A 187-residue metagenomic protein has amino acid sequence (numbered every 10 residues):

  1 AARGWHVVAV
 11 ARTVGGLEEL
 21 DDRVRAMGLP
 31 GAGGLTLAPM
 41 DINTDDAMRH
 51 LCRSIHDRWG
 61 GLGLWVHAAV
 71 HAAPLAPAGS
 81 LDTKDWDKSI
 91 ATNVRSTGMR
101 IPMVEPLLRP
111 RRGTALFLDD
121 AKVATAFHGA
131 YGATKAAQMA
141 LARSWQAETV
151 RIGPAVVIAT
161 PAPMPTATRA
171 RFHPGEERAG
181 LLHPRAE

Functional and structural regions predicted by a protein language model:
W5-E19: Conserved glycine-rich Rossmann-like NAD(P)H-binding loop of the short-chain dehydrogenase/reductase
V24-D46: Rossmann-fold cofactor-recognition segment
H67-L75: Conserved NAD(P)H cofactor-binding loop of Rossmann-fold oxidoreductase domains
V70-H71, L107-R151, T160-P163, A170: Catalytic loop of short-chain dehydrogenase/reductase
A76-A78, D82-D87: Substrate-binding pocket helix/loop in short-chain dehydrogenase/reductase
I101-P102, R143: A short, exposed helix-loop element centered on a Lys and neighboring polar residues
R151-P154, I158-A159, T166, P174-E187: C-terminal helical subdomain
